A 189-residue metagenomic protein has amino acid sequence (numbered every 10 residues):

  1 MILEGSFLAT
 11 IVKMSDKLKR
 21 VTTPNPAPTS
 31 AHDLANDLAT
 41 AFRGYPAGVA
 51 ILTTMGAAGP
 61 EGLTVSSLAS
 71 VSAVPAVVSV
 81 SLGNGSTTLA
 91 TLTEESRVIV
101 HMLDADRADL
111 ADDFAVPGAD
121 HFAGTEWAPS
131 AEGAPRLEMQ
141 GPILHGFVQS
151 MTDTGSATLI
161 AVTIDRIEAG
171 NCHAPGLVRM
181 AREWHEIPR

Functional and structural regions predicted by a protein language model:
I2-R189: Basic, polyanion-binding surface patches
